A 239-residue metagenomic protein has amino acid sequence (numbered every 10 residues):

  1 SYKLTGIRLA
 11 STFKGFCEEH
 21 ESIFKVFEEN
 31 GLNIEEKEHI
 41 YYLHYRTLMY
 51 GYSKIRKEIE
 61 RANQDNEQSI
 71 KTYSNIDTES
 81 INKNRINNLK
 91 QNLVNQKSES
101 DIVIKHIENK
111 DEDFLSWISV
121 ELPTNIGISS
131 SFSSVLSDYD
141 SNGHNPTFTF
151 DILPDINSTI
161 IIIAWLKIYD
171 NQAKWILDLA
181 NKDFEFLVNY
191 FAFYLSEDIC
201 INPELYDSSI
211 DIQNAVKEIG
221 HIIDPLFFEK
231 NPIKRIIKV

Functional and structural regions predicted by a protein language model:
S1, N66-I70, Y139-H144: Low-complexity, polar-biased intrinsically disordered regions enriched in Pro/Ser/Thr/Gly
S1-F27, E35-Y42: An N-terminal structural lobe/cap that precedes and organizes the functional/catalytic core across diverse proteins
Y2, Y41-Y45, Y50-Y52, Y73 (+5 more regions): Sequence-level detector for tyrosine residue identity
Y2-T5, S11, S80-L93: Intrinsically disordered, low-complexity acidic Ser/Thr-rich regulatory segments
T5, T12, T47, T72 (+4 more regions): Residue-identity detector for threonine
E29-L89: Long, hydrophobic, well-ordered secondary-structure blocks that form the structural core and pocket-lining surfaces
N92-V239: Charge-dense, low-complexity intrinsically disordered regions
